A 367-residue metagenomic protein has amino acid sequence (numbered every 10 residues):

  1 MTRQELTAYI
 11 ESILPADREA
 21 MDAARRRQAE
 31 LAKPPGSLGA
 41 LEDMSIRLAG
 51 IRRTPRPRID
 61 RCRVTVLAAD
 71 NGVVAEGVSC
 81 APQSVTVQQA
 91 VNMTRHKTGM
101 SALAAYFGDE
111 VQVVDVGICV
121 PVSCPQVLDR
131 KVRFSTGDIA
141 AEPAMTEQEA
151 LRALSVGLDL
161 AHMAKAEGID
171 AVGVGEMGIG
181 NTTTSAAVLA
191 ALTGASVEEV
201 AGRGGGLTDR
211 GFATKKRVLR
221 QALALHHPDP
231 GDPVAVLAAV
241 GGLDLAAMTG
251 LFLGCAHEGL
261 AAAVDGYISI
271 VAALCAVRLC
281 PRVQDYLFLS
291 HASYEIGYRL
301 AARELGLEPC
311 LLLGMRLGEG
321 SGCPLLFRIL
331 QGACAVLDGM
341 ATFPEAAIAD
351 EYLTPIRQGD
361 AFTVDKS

Functional and structural regions predicted by a protein language model:
M1-S367: N-terminal loops that bind phosphate or other acidic moieties and the adjacent beta-alpha structural core
